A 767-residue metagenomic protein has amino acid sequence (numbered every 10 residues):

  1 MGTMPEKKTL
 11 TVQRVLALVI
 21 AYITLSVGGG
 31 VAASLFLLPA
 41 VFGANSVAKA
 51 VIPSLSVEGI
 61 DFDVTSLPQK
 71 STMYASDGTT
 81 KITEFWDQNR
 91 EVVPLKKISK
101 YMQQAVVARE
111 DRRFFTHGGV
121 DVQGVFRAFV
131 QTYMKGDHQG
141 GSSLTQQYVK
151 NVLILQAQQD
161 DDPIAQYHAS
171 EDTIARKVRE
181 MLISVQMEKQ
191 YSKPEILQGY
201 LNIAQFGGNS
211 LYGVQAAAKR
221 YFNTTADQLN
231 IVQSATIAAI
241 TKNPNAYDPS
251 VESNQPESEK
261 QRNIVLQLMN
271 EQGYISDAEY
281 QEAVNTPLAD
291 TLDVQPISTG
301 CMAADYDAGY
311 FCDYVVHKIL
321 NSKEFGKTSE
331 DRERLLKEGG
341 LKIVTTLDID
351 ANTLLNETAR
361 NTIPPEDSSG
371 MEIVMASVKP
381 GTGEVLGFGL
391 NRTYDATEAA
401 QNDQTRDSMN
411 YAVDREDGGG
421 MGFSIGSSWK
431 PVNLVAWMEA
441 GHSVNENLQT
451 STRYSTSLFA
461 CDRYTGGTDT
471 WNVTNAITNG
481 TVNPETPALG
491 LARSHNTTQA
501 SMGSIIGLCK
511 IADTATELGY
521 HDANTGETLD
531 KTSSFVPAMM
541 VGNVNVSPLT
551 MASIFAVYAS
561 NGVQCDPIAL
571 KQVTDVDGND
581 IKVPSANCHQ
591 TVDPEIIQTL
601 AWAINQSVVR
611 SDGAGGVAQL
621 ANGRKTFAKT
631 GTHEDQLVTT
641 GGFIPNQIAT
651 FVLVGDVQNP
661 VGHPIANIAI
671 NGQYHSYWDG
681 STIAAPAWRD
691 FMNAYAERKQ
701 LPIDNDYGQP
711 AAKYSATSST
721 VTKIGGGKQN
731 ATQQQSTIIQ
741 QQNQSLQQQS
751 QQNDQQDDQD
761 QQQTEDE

Functional and structural regions predicted by a protein language model:
M1-T72: N-terminal type II signal-anchor transmembrane helix that functions as the membrane-insertion/stop-transfer segment
A40-G43, I60-A75, Q139-Q147, V152-E180 (+7 more regions): Extracytoplasmic/periplasmic proteins that interact with beta-lactams or build/remodel peptidoglycan
L67-S276, A492-N496, G503-G507, G519-H521: Peptidoglycan glycan-strand catalytic modules in the bacterial/periplasmic cell-wall system
T79-E91, V214-R220, N243-E252, D331-L336 (+8 more regions): Short pre-catalytic segments that frame enzyme active sites
I98, A108-D121, M134-G140, E188-K193 (+13 more regions): Bacterial peptidoglycan biogenesis and beta-lactam-recognition machinery
M134-Q158, I297-M302, H442-I511, V536 (+1 more regions): Conserved catalytic neighborhood of penicillin-recognizing serine enzymes
T345-E366, M375, F388-N391, A396-I425 (+4 more regions): A penicillin-recognizing enzyme superfamily signal
P710-E767: Proline/serine/threonine-rich low-complexity "mucin-like" segments in extracytoplasmic/periplasmic regions that act as
